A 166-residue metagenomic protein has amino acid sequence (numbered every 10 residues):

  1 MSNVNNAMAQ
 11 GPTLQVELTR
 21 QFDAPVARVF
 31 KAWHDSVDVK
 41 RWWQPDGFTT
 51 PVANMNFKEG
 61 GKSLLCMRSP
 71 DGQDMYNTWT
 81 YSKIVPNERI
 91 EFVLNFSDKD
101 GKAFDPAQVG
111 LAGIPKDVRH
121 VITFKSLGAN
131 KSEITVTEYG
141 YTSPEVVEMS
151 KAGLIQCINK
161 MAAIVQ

Functional and structural regions predicted by a protein language model:
M1-T50: Hydrophobic ligand-binding cavity/cleft-lining segments
T13-Q21, V26, K62, Y76 (+3 more regions): Intrinsic-disorder/low-complexity, polar/charged segments enriched in Ser/Thr/Lys/Arg/Asp/Glu/Gln
E17, V37-T80: Short beta-edge strand/loop motif at the mouth of beta-sheet-based domains
R20, V52-A53, N77-K83, D117-S126: Hydrophobic/aromatic beta-strand elements that line small-molecule binding cavities or substrate pockets in beta-rich
V26-R28, N56-K58, S82-I90, T123-E133 (+1 more regions): A short, structured loop/turn motif at beta-sheet edges
V29-A32, V39, S63, Y81 (+4 more regions): Hydrophobic pocket/interface hotspot
D35-S36, G60-L64, K102-V109: Short Pro/Gly-enriched beta-strand edge/turn motifs at strand-loop
E91-L94, G101-I155: Beta-strand/loop substructures that line and gate deep hydrophobic ligand-binding cavities in soluble
